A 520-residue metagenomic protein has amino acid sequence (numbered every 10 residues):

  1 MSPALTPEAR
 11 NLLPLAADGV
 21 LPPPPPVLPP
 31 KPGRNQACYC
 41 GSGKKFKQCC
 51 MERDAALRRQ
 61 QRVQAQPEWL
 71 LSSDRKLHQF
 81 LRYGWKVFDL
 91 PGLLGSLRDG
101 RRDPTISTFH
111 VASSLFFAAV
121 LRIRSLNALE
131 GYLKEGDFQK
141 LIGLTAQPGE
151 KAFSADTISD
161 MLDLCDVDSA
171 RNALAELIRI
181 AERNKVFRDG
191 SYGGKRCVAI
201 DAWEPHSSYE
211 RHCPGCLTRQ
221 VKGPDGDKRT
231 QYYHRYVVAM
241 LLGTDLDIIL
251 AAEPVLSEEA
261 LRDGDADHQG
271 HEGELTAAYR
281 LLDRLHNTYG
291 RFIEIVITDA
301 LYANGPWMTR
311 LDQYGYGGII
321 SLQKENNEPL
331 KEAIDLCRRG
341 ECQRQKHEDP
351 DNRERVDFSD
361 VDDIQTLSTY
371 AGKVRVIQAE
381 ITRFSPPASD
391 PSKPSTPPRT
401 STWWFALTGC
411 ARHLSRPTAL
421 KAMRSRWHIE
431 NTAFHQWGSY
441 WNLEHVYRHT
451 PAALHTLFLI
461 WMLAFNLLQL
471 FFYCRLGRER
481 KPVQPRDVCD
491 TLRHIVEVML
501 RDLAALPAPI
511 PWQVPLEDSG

Functional and structural regions predicted by a protein language model:
M1-Q61: Acidic/negatively charged segments and metal-coordination signatures
R75-F116, D156-S159: Basic, short loop/linker segments at the boundary and entry of helix-turn-helix/winged-helix-like folds
S114, L129-E130, S154, I158 (+8 more regions): Short, conserved catalytic/metal-binding motifs centered on acidic residues
L129, H413-R448: Short amphipathic alpha-helical "interface-anchor" segments enriched in bulky aromatics
K134-D137, K346-T366, G438-G520: A short, flexible helix-boundary coil/loop motif
S159-L246: Active-site-proximal, Lys/Arg-enriched surface segment that forms a nucleic-acid-binding/basic interface patch
K222-F292: Electropositive, glycine- and tryptophan-enriched low-complexity nucleic-acid-binding patches
S321-R426: An anionic, glycine-rich sequence signature occurring as long contiguous blocks
